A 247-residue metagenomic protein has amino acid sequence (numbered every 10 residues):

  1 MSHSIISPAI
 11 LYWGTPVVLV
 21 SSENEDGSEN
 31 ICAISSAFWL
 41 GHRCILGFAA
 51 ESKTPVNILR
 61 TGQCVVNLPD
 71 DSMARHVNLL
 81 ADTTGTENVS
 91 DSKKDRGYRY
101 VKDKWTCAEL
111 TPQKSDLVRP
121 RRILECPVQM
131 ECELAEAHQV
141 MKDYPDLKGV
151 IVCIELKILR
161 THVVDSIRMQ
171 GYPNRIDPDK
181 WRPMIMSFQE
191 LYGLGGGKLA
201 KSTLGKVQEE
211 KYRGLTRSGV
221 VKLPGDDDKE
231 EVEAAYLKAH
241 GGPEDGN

Functional and structural regions predicted by a protein language model:
M1-N247: Basic, polyanion-binding surface patches
